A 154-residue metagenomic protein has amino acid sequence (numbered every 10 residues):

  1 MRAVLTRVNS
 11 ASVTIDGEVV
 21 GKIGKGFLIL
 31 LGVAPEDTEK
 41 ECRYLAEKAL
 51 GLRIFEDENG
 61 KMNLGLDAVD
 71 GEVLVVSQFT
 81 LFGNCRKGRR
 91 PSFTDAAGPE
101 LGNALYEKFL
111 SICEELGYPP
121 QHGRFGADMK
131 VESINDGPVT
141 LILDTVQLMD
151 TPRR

Functional and structural regions predicted by a protein language model:
L5, L66, V131-S133: Replace "in large, NTP-powered and nucleic-acid-processing enzymes" with "in large, NTP-powered factors and other
L5-G21, V33: N-terminal intrinsically disordered, cationic/polar leader segments that include organellar targeting peptides
N9, S77-T80: Active-site-adjacent structural patch at catalytic or cofactor/ligand-binding sites
V19-D70, T80-S111, E115-L116, Q121: Compact, glycine-rich, soluble single-domain proteins
L45, V76, V139: Residue-level signal for inorganic ion chemistry
E114-M129, I134: Divalent-metal-activated hydrolytic enzyme cores
V131-D144: C-terminal edge-of-domain segments
D144-R154: Short, charged, intrinsically disordered terminal tails
